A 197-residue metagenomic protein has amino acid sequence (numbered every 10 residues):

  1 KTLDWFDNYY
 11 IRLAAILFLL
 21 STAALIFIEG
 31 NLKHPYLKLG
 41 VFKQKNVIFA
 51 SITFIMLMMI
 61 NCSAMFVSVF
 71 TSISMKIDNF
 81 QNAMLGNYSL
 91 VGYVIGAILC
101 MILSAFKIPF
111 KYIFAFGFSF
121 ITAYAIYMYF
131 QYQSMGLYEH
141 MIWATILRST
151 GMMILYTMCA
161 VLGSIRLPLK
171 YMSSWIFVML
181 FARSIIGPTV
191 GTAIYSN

Functional and structural regions predicted by a protein language model:
K1-I52: Hydrophobic transmembrane-helix bundles of small-molecule transporters
Y36-S196: 12-transmembrane solute porter fold
